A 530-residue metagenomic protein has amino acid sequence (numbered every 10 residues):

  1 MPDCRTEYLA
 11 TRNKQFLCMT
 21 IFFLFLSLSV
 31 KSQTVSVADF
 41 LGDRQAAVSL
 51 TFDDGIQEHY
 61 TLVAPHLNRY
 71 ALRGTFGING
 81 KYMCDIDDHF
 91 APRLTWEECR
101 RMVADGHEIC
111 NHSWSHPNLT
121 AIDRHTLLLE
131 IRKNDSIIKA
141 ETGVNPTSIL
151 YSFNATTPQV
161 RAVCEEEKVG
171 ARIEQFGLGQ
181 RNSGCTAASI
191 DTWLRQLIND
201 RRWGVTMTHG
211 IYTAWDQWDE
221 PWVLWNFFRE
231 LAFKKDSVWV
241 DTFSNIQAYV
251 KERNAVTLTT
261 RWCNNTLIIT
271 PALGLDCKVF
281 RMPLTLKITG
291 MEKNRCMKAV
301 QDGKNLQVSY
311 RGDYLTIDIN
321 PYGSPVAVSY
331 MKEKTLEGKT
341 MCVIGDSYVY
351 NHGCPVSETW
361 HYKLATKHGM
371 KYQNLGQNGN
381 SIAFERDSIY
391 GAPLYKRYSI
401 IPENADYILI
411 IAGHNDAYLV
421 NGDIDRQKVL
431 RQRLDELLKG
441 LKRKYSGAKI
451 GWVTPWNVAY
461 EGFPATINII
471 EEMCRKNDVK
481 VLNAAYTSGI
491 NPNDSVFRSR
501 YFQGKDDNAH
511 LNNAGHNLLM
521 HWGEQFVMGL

Functional and structural regions predicted by a protein language model:
M1-Q33: Bacterial Sec-dependent N-terminal signal peptides
T34-F40, G74, I78, D85 (+4 more regions): C-terminal domain-boundary segment and adjacent tail
T34-S36, H59-H66, C84-D105, E130-S136 (+6 more regions): Alpha-helical scaffolding within the catalytic cores of extracellular/periplasmic polymer-degrading hydrolases
A46-V48, N68-R181, W203-T213, G413-N421: Metal-dependent polysaccharide deacetylase catalytic core of the NodB/CE4 family, i.e., the active-site-bearing domain
M83-I86, T340-C342, Y348-K428, Q432 (+1 more regions): Conserved SGNH/GDSL esterase-like catalytic core that processes O-acyl groups on lipids and polysaccharides
S309-K332: C-terminal beta-strand-rich structural cap/linker in extracellular carbohydrate-active enzymes
H414-N415, L438-I470: Active-site segments of SGNH/GDSL-like serine hydrolases that catalyze O-acetyl group transfer/hydrolysis on lipids
N457-L530: Catalytic His-Asp segment of secreted/periplasmic serine-dependent ester chemistry enzymes
